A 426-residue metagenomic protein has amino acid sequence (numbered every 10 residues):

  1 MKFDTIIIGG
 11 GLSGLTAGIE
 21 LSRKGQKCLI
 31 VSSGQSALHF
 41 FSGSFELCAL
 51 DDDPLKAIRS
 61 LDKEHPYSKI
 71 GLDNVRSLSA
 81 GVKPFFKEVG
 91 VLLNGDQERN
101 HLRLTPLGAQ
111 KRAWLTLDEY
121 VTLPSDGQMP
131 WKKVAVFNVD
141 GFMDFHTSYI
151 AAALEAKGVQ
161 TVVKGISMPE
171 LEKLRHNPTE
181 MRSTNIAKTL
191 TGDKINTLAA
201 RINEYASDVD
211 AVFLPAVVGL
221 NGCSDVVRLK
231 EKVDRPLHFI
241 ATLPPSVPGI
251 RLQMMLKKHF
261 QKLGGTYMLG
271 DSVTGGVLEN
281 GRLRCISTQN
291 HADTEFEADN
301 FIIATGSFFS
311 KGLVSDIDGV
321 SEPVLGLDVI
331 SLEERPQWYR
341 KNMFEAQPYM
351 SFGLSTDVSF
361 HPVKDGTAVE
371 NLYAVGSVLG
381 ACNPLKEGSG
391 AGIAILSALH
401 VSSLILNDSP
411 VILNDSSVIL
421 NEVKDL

Functional and structural regions predicted by a protein language model:
F3-I30: N-terminal Rossmann-like FAD-binding beta1-loop-alpha1 element of flavoenzymes
T5-I8, V31, V273, E295-G306: Short hydrophobic core segments
S32-K63, L171-I186: Conserved N-terminal glycine-rich FAD pyrophosphate-binding loop of Rossmann-like flavoproteins
G34, N290-H291, A298-N300, A304-K311 (+1 more regions): Glycine-/small-residue-rich beta->alpha transition segments that form the dinucleotide
F145, Y149-E155, T189-S207, A211 (+1 more regions): Helical element adjacent to the flavin cofactor pocket in flavoenzyme catalytic cores
G275-E295, F301: Conserved beta-strand-loop-beta-strand element in the redox core of flavoprotein oxidoreductases
K311-I317, E370, V378-I405: A conserved FAD-binding loop/helix module that cradles the flavin
L413, S417, V423-L426: A cross-taxon signal for low-complexity, glycine/charged-rich
